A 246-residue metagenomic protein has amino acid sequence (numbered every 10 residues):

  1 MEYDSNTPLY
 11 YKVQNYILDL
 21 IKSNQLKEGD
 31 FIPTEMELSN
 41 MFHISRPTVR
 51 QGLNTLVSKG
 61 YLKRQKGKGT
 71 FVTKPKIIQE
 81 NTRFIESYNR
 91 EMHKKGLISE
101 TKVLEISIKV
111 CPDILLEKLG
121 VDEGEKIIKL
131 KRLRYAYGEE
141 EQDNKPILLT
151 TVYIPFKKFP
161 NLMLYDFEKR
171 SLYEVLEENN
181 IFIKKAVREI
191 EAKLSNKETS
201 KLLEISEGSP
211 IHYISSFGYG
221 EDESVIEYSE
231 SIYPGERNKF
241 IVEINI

Functional and structural regions predicted by a protein language model:
M1-R46: Extreme N-terminal segment that seeds HTH/winged-HTH DNA-binding domains in transcriptional regulators
I21-K22, V57, E177: Alpha-helix C-terminal capping/helix-coil junction sites
L26, S58-G67, T73: Beta-hairpin "wing" of winged helix-turn-helix
D30, K68-T70, R188: Extracytoplasmic/periplasmic beta-strand context in beta-sandwich domains, especially the cupredoxin/COX2 CuA-binding
E37, K68-I77: Basic, amphipathic "hinge/linker" alpha-helix immediately C-terminal to the N-terminal HTH DNA-binding motif
L53-N54: Short, hydrophobic-biased segments on the C-terminal half of alpha helices that form "recognition helices"
P75-I246: All-alpha effector-binding/dimerization core of bacterial HTH-type transcriptional repressors
